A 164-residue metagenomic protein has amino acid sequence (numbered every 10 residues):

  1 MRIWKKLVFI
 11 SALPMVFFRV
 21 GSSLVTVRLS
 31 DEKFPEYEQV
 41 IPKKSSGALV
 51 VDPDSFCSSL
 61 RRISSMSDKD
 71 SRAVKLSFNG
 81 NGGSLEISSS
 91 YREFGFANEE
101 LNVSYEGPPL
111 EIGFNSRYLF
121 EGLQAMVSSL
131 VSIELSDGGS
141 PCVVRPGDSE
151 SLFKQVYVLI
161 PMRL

Functional and structural regions predicted by a protein language model:
M1-S30, S45-L164: DNA polymerase processivity clamps
V40-P42: Short hinge/gating elements
